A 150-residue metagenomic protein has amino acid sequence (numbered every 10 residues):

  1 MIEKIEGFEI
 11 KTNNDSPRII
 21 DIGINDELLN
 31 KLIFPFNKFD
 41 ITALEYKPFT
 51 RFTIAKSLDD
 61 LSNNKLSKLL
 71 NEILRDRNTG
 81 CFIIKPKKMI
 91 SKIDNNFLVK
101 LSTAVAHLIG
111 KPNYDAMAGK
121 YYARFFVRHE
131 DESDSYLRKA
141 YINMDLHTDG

Functional and structural regions predicted by a protein language model:
M1-G150: Fe(II)/2-oxoglutarate oxygenase catalytic core
